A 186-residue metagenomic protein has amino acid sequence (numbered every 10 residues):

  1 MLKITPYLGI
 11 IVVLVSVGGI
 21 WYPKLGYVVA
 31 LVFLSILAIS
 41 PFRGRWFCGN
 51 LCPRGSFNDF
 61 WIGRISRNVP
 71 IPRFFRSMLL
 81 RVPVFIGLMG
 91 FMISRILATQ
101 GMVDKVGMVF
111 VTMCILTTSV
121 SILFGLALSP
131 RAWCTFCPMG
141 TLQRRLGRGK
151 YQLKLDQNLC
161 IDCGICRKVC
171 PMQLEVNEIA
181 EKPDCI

Functional and structural regions predicted by a protein language model:
M1-I179, P183: Non-ligating segments of multi-cofactor redox enzymes
